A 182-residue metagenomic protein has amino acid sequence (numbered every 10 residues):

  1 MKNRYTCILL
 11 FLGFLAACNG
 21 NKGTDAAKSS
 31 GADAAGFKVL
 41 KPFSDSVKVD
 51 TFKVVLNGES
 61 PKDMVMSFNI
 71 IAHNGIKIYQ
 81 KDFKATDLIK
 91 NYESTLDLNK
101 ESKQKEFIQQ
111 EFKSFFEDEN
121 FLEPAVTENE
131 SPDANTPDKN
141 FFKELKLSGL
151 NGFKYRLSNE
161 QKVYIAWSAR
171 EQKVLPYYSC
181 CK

Functional and structural regions predicted by a protein language model:
K2-L9: Sec-dependent signal peptide recognition, specifically the positively charged N-region followed immediately by
C7, N57-E59, K154: Residues embedded in well-ordered secondary-structure elements
L10-L12, G31, S46, S60 (+2 more regions): A generic structural signal for short, solvent-exposed coil/turn residues that cap or connect secondary-structure
F14-A17: C-terminal motif of bacterial Sec signal peptides marking the signal peptidase cleavage site
N19-K22: Bacterial signal peptide processing site
D25-D45: Short N-terminal edge-element motif at the start of the domain
K38-N140: Surface-exposed acidic loop/strand-edge motifs in secreted or periplasmic proteins that form small linear binding
K113-K182: Extracytoplasmic electrostatic interaction patches
